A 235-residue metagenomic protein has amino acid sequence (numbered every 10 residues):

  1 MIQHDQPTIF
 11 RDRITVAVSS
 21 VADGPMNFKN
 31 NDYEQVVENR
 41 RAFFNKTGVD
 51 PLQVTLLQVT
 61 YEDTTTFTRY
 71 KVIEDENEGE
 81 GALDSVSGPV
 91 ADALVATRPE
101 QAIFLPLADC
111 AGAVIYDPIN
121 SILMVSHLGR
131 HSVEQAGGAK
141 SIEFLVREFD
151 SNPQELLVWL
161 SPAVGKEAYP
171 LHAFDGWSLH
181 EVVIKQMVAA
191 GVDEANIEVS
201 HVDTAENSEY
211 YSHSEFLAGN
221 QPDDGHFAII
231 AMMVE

Functional and structural regions predicted by a protein language model:
M1-E235: Active-site microenvironment for binding and transforming phosphate-containing groups
